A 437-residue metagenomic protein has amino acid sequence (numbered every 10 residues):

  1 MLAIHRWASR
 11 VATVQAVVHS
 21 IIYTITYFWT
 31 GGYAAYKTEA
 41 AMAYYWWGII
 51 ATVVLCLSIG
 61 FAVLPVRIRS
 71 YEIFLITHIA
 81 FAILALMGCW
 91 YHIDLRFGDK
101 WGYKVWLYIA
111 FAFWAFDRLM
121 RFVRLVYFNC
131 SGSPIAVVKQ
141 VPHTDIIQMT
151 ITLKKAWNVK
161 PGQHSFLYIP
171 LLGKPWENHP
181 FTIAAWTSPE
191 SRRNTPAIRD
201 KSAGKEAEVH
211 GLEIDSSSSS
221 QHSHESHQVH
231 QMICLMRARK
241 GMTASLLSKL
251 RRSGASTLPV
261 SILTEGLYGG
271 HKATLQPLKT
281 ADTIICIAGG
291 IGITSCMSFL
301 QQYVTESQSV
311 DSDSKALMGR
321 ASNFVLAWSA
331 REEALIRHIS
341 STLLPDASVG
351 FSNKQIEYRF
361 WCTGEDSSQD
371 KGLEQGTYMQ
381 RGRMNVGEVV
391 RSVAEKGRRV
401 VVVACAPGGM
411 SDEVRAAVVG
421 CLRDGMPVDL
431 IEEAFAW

Functional and structural regions predicted by a protein language model:
M1-L119: Membrane-embedded alpha-helical bundles of multi-pass integral membrane proteins
M1-S20, I293-A327: Classical protein tyrosine phosphatase
V63, R67, I76, A80-H92 (+2 more regions): Membrane-proximal cytosolic interface modules of multi-pass membrane proteins
V66, I83, W157-V159, G173-W176 (+10 more regions): Eukaryotic short linear interaction motifs
Q148-I284, V310, S314-A316, C362-T363 (+2 more regions): FAD-binding FR-type
K205, H227-V229, R239-T243, S248-L258 (+3 more regions): Reductase modules of NAD(P)H-dependent flavoproteins
T283-C286, V401-V403: Conserved beta-strand elements of the Class I
